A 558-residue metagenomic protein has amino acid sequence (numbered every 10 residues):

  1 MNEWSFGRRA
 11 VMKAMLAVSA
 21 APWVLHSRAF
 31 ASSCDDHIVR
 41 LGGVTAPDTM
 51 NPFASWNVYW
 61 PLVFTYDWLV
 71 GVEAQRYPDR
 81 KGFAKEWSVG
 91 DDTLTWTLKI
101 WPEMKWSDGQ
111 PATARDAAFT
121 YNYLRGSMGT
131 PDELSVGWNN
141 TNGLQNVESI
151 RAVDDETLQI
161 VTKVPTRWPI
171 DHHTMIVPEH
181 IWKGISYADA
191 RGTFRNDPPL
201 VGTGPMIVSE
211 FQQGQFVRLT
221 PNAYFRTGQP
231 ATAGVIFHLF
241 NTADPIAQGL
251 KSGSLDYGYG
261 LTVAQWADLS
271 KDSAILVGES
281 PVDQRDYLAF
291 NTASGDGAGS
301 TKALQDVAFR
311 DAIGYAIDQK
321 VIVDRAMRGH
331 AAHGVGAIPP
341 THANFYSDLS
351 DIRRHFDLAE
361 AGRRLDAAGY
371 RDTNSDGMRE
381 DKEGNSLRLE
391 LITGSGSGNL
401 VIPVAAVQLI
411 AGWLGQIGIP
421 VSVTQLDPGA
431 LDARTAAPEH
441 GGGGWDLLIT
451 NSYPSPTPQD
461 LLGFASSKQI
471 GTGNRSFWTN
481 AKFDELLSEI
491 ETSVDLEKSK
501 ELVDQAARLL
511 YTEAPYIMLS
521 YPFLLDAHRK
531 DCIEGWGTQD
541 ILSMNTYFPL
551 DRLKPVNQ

Functional and structural regions predicted by a protein language model:
L41-D91, N122, P199-T203: N-terminal lobe/hinge region of extracytoplasmic solute-binding protein
G43-P61, F83, Q110, P165-V177 (+4 more regions): A structural "hinge/loop" feature
E73-Q75, D171-P230, G234, D244 (+3 more regions): Gly/Pro-rich hinge or "lid" segments in bacterial periplasmic/extracellular proteins
T113-T120, D155-V161, G204-P205, T232-G234 (+5 more regions): Alpha-helical secondary-structure segments
L124-V136, I150, S209-A223, I236-S300 (+4 more regions): Extracellular/periplasmic solute-recognition and catalytic clefts
V136-I185: Surface-exposed binding/hinge segments that line and control ligand-binding clefts or catalytic entry sites
D189-D197, N222-D268, A406-V407, A411 (+2 more regions): Ligand-site clamp/hinge motif
Q212, F216, P221, D283-D286 (+5 more regions): Detector for C-terminal structural segments
